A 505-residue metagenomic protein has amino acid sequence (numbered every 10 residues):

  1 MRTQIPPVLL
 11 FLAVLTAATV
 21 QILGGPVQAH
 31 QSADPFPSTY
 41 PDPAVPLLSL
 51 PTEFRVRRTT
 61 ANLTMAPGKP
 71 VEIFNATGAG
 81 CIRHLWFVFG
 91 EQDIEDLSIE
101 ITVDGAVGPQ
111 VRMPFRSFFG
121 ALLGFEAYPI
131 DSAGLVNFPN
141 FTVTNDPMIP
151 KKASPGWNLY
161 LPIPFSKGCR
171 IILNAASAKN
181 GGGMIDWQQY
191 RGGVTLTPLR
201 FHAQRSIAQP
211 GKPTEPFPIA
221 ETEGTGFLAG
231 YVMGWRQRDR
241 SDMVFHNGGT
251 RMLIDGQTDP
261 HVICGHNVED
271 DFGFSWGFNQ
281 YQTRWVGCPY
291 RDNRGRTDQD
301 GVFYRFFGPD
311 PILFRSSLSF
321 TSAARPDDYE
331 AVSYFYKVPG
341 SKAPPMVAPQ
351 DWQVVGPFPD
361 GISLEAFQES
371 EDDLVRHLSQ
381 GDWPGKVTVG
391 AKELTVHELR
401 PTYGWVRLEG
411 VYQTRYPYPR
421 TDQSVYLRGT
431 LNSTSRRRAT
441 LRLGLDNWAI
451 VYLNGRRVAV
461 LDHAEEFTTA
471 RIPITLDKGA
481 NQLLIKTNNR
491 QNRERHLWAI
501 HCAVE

Functional and structural regions predicted by a protein language model:
V8-Q21: Bacterial N-terminal signal peptides
H30-P345: Beta-strand-centric surfaces of beta-sandwich/beta-rich domains
P67-F74, P216-P218, Y416-S433: Non-catalytic, beta-strand-enriched accessory regions in extracellular/secretory proteins and membrane protein
L159, Y304, L427-G429, T468-I472: Short strand-edge motifs at loop-to-beta-strand transitions and within beta-strands of extracellular beta-rich domains
S341-Q413, T430, Q482-E505: Accessory carbohydrate-binding/adhesion or oligomerization-edge regions at the termini of glycan-active proteins
S433, R437-Y452, L483: Aromatic-lined ligand-binding clefts that engage carbohydrates, nucleic acids, or primary amines
Y452-I472: Solvent-exposed beta-strand/loop surfaces of large extracellular or lumenal domains
